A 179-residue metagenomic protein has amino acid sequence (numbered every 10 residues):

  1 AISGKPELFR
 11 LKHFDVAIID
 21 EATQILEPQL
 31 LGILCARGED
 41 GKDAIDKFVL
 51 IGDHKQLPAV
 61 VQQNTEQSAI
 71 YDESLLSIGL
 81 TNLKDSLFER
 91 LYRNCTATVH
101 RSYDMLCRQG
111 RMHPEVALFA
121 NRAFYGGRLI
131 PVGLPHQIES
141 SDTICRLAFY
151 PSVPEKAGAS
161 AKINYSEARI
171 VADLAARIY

Functional and structural regions predicted by a protein language model:
I2-Y179: Conserved helicase motor core of SF1/SF2 NTP-dependent helicases
